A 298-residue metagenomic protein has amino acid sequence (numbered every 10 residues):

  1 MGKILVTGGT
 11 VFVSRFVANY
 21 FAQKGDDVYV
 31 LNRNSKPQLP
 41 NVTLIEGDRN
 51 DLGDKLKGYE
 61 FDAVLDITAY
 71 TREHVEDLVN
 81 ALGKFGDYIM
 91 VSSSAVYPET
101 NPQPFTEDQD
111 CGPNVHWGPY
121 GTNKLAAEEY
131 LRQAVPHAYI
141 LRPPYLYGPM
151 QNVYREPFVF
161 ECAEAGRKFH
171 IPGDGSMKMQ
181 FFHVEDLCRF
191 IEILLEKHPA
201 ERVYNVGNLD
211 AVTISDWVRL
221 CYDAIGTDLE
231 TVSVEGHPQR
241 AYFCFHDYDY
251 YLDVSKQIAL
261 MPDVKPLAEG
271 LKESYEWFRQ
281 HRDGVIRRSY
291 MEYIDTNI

Functional and structural regions predicted by a protein language model:
I4-K24: N-terminal Rossmann NAD(P)H-binding glycine-rich loop of SDR-like oxidoreductase domains
T7, G148, P172-M177, Y204-V212 (+2 more regions): Glycine-rich Rossmann NAD(P)(H)-binding loop
N34-M90, V96-P98: NAD(P)H-binding glycine-rich loop region in Rossmannoid oxidoreductase-like domains and their noncatalytic homologs
S93-G118, Q133: Active-site "gating" loop of Rossmann-like NAD(P)-dependent oxidoreductase/epimerase domains
E128-M150: Conserved beta-loop-beta element that borders a ligand/cofactor-binding pocket
F160-H170, M177-V212, R219: Alpha-helical substrate-binding/gating segment
I193-F245, D249, R282-G284, R288 (+1 more regions): Mid/C-terminal beta-alpha module of Rossmann-like enzyme folds, strongest in SDR-family dehydrogenases/epimerases
D247-I298: C-terminal amphipathic/interface module of NAD(P)-dependent oxidoreductases and related NAD-binding regulators
